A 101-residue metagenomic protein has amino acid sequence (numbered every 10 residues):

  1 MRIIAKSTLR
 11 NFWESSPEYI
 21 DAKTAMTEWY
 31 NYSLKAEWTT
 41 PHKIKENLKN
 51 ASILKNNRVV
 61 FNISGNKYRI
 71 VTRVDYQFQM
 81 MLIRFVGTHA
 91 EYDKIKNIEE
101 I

Functional and structural regions predicted by a protein language model:
M1-K67, Y76-L82, H89-I101: Basic, Lys/Arg-enriched alpha-helical interface segments
